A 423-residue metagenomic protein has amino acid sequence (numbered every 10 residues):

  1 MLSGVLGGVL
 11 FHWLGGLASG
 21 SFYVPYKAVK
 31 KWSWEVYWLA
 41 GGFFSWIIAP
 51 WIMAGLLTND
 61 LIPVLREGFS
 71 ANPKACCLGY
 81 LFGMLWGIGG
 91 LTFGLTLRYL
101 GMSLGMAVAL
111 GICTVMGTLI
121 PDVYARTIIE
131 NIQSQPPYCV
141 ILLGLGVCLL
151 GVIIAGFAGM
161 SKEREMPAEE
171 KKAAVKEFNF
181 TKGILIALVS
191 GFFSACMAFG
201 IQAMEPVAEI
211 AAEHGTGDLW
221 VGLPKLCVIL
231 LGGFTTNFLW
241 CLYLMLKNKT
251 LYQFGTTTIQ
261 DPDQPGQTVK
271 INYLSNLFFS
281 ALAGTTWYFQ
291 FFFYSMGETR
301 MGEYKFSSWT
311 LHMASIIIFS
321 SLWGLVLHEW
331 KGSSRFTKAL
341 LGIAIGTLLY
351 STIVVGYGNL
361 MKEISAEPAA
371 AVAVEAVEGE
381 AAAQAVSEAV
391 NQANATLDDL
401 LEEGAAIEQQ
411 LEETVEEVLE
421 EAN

Functional and structural regions predicted by a protein language model:
M1-N423: Polytopic alpha-helical membrane proteins, predominantly small-molecule transporters/carriers
